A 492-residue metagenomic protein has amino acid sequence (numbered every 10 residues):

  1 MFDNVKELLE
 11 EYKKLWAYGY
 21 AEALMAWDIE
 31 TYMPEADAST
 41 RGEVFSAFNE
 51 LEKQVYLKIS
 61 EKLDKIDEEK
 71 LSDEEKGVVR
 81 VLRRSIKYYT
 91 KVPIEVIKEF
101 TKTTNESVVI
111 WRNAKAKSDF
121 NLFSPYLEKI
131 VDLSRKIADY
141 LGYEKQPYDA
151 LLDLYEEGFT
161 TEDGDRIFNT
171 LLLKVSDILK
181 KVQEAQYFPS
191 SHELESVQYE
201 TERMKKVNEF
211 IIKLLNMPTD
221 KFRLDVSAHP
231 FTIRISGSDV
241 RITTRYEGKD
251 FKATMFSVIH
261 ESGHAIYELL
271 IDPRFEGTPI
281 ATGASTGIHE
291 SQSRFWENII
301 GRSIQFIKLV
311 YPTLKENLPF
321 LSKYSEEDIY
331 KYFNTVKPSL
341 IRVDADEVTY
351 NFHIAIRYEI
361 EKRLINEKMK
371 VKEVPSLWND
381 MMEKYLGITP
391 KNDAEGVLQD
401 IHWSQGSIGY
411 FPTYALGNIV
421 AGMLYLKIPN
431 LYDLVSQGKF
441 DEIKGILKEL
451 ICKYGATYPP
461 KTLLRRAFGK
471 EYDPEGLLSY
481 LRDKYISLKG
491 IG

Functional and structural regions predicted by a protein language model:
M1-E157, T457, R482-I491: A well-structured
L8, G142, H260, S293 (+3 more regions): Divalent metal-coordination and catalytic microenvironments
A36, T40, Q54-L57, I354 (+1 more regions): C-terminal, non-catalytic "cap/extension" segments appended to globular domains
T40, E99, Y126-K129, I167 (+13 more regions): Secondary-structure capping and boundary motifs in well-ordered enzyme cores
T103-F251: Contiguous, non-catalytic segments that form substrate-binding/exosite surfaces or channel walls
D220, R274-T278, S303-P312, V371-K372: Acidic/polar loop patches that form or flank catalytic/metal-binding clefts of enzymes that bind anionic ligands
A253-D272, E290-R294: Active-site recognition of the HExxH zinc-binding catalytic motif
T282-K323: Post-HExxH zinc-binding segment in Zn-dependent metallohydrolases
